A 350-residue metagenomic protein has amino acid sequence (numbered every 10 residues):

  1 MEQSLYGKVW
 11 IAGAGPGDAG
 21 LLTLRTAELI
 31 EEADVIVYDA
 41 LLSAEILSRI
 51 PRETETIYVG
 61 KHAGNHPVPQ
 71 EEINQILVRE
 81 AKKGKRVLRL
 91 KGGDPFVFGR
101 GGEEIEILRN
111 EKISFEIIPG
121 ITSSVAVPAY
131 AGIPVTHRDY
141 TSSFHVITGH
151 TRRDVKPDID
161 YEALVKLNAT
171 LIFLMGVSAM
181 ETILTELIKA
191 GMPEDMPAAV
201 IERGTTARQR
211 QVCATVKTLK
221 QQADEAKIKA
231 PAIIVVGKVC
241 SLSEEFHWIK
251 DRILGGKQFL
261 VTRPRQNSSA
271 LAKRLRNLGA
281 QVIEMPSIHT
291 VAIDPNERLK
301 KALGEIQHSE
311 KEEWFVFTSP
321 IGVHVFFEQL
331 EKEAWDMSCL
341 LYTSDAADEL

Functional and structural regions predicted by a protein language model:
M1-A19, L24-I121, A126, E225 (+4 more regions): Class I S-adenosyl-L-methionine
Y6-V9, E72, K82-V87, E106 (+2 more regions): A contiguous loop/helix-start segment that scaffolds small-molecule binding in enzyme catalytic cores
P16, L41-S43, V59-H66, I121-S123 (+5 more regions): Short, acidic/turn-prone active-site loops that include or flank metal/cofactor- and phosphate-binding residues
G17, T206-S344: Signature of uroporphyrinogen-III synthase
D18, D94-V97, G101-L167, V212: Class I SAM-dependent methyltransferase SAM-binding "motif I" and its flanking Rossmann-like core
I36-L41, A199-E202, L341-S344: Short internal beta-strands
K85, I113, M192, A280-Q281: Short phosphate-binding/catalytic loops that engage adenosine nucleotides
A346-L350: A short, hydrophobic C-terminal helix/tail in secreted or cell-surface proteins
